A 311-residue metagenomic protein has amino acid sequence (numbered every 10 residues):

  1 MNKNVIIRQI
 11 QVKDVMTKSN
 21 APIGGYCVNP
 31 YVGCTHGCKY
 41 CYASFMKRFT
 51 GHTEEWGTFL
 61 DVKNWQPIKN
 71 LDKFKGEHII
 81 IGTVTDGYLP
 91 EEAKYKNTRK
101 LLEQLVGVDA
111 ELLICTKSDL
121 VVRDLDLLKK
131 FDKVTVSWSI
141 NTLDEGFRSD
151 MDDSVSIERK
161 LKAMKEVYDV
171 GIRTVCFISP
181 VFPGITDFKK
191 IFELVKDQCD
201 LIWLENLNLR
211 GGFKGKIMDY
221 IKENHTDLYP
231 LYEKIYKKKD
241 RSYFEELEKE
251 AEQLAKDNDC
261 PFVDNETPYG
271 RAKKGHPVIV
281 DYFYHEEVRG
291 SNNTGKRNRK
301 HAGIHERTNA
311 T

Functional and structural regions predicted by a protein language model:
M1-T135, L143-G146, I157-L161, D169: Conserved Radical SAM active-site core
N2-Q11, K189-T311: Auxiliary Fe-S-binding modules of radical SAM enzymes
Y26, I79, L112, V136-W138 (+3 more regions): Hydrophobic faces of well-ordered beta-strands that scaffold small-molecule active sites in alpha/beta enzyme cores
V84-D86, K117-D119, S139-L143, S179-V181 (+2 more regions): Active-site beta-loop-alpha junctions enriched in small/polar residues
V106, Y168-D169, K196, K256: Anion (oxyanion) recognition and catalysis
F147-M151: Short acidic, glycine/proline-rich loop/turn micro-motifs
D153, K165-T186, K237-R241: Conserved strand-turn element in the central/C-terminal portion of the radical SAM core barrel that lines
